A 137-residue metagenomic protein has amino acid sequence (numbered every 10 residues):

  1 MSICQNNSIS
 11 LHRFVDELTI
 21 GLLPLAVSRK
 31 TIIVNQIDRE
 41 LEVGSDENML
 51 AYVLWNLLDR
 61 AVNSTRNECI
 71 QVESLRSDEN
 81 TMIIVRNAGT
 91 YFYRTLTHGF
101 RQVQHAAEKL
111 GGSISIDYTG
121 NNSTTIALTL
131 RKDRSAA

Functional and structural regions predicted by a protein language model:
M1-C4, E42-S45: Conserved micro-motifs of the catalytic ATP-binding
Q5-I20: A conserved beta-strand-to-alpha-helix junction within the catalytic ATP-binding
I32-L41, S77-D78: Conserved catalytic submotifs in the C-terminal HATPase_c
W55-R60, S64: Conserved polar catalytic motif of the HATPase_c/GHKL fold
C69-N80, I84-R86: Short beta-strand/loop element within the Bergerat-fold HATPase_c
M82-Q104: Glycine-rich/acidic phosphate-handling loop/turn and adjacent ATP-lid/helix of nucleotide-binding kinase/ATPase domains
A107-E108: Detector for a conserved hydrophobic position within an alpha-helical segment of the HATPase_c
